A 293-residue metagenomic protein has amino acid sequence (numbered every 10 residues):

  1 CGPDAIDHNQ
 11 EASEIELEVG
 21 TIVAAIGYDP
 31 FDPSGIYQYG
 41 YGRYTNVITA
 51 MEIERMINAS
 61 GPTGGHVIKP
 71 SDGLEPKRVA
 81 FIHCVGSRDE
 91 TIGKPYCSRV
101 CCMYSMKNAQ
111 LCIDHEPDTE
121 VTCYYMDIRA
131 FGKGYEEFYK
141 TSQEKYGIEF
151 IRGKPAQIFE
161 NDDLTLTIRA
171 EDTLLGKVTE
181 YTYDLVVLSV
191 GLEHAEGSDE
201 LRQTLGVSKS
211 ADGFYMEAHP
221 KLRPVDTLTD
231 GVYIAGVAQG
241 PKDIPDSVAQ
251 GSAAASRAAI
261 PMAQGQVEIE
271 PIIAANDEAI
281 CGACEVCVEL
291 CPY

Functional and structural regions predicted by a protein language model:
C1-Y293: Residues forming the flavin
